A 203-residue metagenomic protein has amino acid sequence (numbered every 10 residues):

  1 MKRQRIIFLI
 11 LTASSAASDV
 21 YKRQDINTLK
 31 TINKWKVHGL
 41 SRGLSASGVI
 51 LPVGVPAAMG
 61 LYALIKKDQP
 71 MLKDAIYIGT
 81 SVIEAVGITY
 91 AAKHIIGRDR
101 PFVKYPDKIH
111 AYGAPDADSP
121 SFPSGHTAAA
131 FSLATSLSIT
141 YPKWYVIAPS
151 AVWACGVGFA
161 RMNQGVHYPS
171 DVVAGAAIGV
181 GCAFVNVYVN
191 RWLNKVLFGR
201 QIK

Functional and structural regions predicted by a protein language model:
M1, I7-Y21: Short, small-residue-biased leader/transition segments that mark boundaries at the very start of proteins
R3, Q69-L72, P142-V146: Membrane-helix interface segments
I7, K73-I78, I147-S150, G175: Residue-level signature of transmembrane alpha-helical entry/exit and packing/kink sites in multi-pass membrane
V37-G54, A117: Interfacial helix-start motif at the membrane-water boundary
V55-Y62: Hydrophobic core of alpha-helical transmembrane segments in multi-pass integral membrane proteins
I65-I88: Interfacial segments of alpha-helical transmembrane regions
A85-F102: Transmembrane alpha-helix/helix-exit interface in multi-pass inner-membrane proteins
Y105-K203: Membrane-embedded catalytic cores of phosphoryl/pyrophosphoryl-handling enzymes
